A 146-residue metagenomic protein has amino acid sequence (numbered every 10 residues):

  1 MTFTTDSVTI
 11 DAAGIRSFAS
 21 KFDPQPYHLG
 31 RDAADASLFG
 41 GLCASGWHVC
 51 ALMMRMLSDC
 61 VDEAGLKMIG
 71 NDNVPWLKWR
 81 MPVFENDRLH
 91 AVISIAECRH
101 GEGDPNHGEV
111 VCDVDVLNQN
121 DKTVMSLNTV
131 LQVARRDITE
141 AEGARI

Functional and structural regions predicted by a protein language model:
M1-A44, R135: Catalytic strand-loop segment that frames the active site of acyl-thioester-processing enzymes
T2, K21, R31-D35, L66-I69 (+2 more regions): Short, functionally important structural connectors and interaction interfaces within domains
T2-S7, W76, D113, S126-V130: Well-ordered beta-strand positions in beta-sheet-rich domains
D6, G14, Q25, G70-P75 (+2 more regions): A generic structural signal for short beta-strands and their flanking turns/coil linkers
L38-A44, A51-A96: Hydrophobic beta-strand-centered segment that forms part of the acyl-chain substrate-binding groove
P82-I146: HotDog/MaoC-like acyl-thioester-processing domains
